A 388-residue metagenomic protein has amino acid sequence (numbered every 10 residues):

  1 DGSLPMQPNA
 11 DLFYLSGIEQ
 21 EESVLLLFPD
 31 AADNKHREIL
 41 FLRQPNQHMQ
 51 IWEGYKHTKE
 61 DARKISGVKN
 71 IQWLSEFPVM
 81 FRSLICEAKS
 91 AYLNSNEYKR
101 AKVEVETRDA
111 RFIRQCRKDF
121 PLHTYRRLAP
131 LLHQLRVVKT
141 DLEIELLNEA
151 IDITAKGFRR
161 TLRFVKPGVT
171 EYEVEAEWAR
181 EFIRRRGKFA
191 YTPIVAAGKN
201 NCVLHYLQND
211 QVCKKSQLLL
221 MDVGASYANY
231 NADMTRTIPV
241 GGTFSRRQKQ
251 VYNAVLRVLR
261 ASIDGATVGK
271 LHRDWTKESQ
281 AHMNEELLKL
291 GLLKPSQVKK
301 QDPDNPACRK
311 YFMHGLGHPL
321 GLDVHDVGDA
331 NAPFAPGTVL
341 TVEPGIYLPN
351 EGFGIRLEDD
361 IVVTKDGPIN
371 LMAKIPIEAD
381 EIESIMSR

Functional and structural regions predicted by a protein language model:
D1-R388: Active-site neighborhoods and metal-handling regions in enzymes and metal-associated proteins
